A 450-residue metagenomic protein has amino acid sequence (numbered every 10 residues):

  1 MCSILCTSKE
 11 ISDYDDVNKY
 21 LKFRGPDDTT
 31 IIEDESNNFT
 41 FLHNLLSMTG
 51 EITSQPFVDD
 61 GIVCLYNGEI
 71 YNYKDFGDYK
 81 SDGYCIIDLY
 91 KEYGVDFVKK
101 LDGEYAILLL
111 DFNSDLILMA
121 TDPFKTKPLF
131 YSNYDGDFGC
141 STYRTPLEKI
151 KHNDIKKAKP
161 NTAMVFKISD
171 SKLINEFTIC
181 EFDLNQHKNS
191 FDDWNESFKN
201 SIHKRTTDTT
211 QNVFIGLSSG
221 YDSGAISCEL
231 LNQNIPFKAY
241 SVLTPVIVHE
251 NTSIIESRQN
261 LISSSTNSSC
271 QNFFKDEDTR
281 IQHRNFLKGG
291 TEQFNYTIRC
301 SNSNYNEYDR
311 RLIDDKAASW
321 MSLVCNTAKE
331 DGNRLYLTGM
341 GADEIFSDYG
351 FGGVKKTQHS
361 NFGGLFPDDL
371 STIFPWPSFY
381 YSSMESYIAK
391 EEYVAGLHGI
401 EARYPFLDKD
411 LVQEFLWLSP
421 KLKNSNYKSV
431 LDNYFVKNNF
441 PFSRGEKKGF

Functional and structural regions predicted by a protein language model:
M1, N175-E181, Q233-Y240, S303-N304 (+3 more regions): Short acidic (Asp/Glu) and glycine-rich catalytic loops that position anionic groups and cofactors
M1-R280, N285, Q293-F294: Cysteine-centered catalytic environments shared across enzyme families
L21, K74, F351-F374: Glycine/proline-rich, flexible active-site/cofactor-binding loop segments that harbor closely spaced acidic
C85, S197, S201, R258-L261 (+4 more regions): Amphipathic alpha-helical segments that form well-ordered structural scaffolds and often line/cohere around active
G103-E104, T209-F214, S269-G350, D368 (+1 more regions): Conserved adenosine/adenylate-binding substructure
D193-F198, D315-W320, N426: Soluble or luminal CAZymes and related metallo-dependent hydrolases
A239-V242, D368-F374, S443-G449: RNase H-like polynucleotidyl transferase catalytic core
Y336-H359, S378-F450: Mid-to-C-terminal catalytic subdomains of enzymes that bind/position adenosyl phosphate moieties or nucleic-acid
